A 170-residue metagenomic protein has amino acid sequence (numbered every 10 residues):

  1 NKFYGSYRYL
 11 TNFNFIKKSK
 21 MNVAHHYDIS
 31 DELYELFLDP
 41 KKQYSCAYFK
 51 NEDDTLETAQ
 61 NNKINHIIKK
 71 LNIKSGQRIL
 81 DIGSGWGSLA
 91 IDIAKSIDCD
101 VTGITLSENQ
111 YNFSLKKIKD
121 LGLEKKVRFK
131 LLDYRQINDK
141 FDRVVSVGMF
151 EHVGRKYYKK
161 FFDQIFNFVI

Functional and structural regions predicted by a protein language model:
N1-K70, K74: Conserved Class I S-adenosyl-L-methionine-dependent methyltransferase catalytic core
G76-G83: Conserved class I S-adenosyl-L-methionine
W86-I97: Conserved SAM-binding loop of SAM-dependent methyltransferases across substrates and taxa, primarily the Class I
D100-T105: Conserved SAM-binding motif I beta-strand of class I
S114-L115: Conserved SAM-binding loop
L121-Y134: Conserved SAM-binding strand-loop segment of SAM-dependent methyltransferases
R135-V144: A short acidic, Gly/Pro-enriched loop at the edge of an enzyme's catalytic core that lines a small-molecule cofactor
K159-I170: A short glycine-rich, Lys/Arg-flanked "PGG" loop and its adjoining helix->strand segment in the class I
